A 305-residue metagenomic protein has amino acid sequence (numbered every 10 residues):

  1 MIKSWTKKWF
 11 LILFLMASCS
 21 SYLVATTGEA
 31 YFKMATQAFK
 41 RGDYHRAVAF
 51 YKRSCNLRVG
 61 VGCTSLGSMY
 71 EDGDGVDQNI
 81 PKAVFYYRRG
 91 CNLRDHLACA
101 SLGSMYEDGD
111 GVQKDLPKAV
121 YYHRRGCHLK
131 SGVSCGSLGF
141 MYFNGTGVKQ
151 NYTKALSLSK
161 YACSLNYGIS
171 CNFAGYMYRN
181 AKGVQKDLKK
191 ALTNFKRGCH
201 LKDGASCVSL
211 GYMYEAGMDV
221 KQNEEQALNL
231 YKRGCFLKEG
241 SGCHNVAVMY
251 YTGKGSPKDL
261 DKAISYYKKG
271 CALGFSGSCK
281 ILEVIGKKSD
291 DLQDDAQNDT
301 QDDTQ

Functional and structural regions predicted by a protein language model:
I2-F10: Bacterial N-terminal signal peptides that target proteins for export
F10-S20: Bacterial N-terminal signal peptides
T26, A38-F39, Y51, L57-G60 (+16 more regions): Short helix-capping/linker turns of helical repeat alpha-solenoids
A30-A38, S65-D72, S101-D108, S137-N144 (+4 more regions): Hydrophobic face of amphipathic alpha-helices that form TPR/SEL1-like repeat modules and related alpha-solenoid
A162, K258-S276: TPR/TPR-like (Sel1-like) alpha-helical repeat modules
